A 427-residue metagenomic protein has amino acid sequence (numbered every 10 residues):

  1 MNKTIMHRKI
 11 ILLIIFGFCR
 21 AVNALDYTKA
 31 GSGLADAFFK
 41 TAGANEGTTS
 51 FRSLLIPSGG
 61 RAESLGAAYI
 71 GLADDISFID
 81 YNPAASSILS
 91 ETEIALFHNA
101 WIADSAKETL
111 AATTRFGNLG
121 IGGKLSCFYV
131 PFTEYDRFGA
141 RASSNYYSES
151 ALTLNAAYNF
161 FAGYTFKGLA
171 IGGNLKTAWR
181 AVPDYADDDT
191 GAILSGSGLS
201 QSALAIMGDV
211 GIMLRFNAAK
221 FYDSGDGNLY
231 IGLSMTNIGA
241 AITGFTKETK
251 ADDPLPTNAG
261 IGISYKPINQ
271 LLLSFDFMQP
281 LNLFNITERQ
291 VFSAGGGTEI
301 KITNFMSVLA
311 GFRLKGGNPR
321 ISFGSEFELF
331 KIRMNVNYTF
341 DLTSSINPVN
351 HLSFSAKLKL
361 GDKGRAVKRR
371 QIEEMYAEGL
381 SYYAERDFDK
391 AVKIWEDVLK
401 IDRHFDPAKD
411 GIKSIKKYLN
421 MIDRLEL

Functional and structural regions predicted by a protein language model:
M1-K9, R386: Positively charged n-region of N-terminal signal peptides that target proteins for export
K9-F18: Sec-dependent N-terminal signal peptides
R20-A24: Sec/Tat signal peptide C-region and signal peptidase I cleavage site
L25-E63, K107-A111, R115-K400, H404-I415 (+1 more regions): Outer-membrane beta-barrel porins/channels
I56, N82-S90, W101, A112-N118: Outer-membrane beta-barrel pore proteins
E63-G71, I76-S87: Single transmembrane alpha-helix segments in multi-pass membrane proteins
A67-Y69, T92-A103: Short strand-turn segments of transmembrane beta-barrel domains in outer membranes, especially the first one or two
I415, L419-I422: TPR/TPR-like alpha-solenoid repeats
